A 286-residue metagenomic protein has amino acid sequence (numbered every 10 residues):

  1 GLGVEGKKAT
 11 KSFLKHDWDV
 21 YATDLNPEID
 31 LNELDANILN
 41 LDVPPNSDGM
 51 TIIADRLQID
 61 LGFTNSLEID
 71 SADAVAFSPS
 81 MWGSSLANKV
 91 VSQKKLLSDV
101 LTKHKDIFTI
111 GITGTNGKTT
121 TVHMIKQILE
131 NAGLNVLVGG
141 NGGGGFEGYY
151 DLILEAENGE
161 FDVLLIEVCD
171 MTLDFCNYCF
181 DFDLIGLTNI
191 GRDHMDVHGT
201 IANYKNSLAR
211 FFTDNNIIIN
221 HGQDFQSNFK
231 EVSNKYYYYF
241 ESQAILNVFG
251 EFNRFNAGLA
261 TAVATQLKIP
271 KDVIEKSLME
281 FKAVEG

Functional and structural regions predicted by a protein language model:
G1-E5, C169-T172: N-terminal basic/disordered segments at the start of proteins
L2-G111, A132, M279: Short, basic phosphate-binding NTP loop
G3, N26, G142, G222-Q223: Residues in the short beta-alpha loop(s) of Rossmann-like NAD(P)-binding domains
V4, N116-T120, R254: Residue-level detector of alpha-helix initiation sites
H16, A22, H198-A202, N228-G286: Adenine nucleotide phosphate-binding catalytic loops in nucleotide-utilizing enzymes
D19-V20, D73-V75, L184-I185, N215-I219 (+1 more regions): Hydrophobic beta-strand segments of well-ordered beta-sheets in folded domains
V20-A22, P27, A54-L57, K126 (+3 more regions): Generic alpha-helical hydrophobic packing signal
S66-D70, P79-N216, F225-E231, T261: Phosphate-binding loop of NTP-binding sites
